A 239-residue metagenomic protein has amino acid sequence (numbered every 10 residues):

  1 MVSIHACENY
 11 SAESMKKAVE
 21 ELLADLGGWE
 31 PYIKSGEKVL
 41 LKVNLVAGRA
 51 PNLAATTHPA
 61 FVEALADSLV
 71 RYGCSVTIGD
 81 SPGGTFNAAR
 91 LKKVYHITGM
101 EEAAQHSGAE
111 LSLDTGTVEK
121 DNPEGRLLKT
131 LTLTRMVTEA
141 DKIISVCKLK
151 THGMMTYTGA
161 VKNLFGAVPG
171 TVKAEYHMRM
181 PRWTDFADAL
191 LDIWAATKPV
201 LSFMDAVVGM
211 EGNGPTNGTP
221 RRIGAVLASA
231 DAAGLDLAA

Functional and structural regions predicted by a protein language model:
M1-A238: N-terminal and secondary-structure boundary signal
